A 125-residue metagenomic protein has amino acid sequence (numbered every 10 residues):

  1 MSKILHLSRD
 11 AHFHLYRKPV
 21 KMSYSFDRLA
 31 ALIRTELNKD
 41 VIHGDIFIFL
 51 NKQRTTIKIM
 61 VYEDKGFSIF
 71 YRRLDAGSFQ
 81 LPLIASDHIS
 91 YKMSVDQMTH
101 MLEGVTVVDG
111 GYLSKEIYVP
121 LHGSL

Functional and structural regions predicted by a protein language model:
M1-L125: Polybasic/polar functional segments that serve as interface/processing modules
